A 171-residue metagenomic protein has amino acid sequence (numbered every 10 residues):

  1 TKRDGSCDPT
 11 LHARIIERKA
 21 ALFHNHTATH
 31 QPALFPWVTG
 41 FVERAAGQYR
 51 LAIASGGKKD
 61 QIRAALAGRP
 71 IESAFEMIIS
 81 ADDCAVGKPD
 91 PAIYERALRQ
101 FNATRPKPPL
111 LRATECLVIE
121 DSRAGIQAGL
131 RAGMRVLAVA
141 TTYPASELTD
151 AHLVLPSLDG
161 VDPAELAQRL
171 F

Functional and structural regions predicted by a protein language model:
T1-H26: A metal-dependent, Asp-based hydrolase signature
G5, A28-P32, C84: Alpha-helix boundary/capping and short turn/kink residues
C7-I15, A33-W37, Q61, P70-A74: Alpha-helix N-cap and coil->helix boundary residues
P9, A13, P32-F35, G56 (+3 more regions): Non-catalytic, surface-exposed connector residues within folded enzymatic/regulatory domains
R18, L22, G47-Q48, A81 (+1 more regions): Structured helix-beta-strand junction loops
A20, H24, R50, A103-P106 (+1 more regions): Generic structural signal for secondary-structure transition and capping sites
N25-I53, K59, R63: Short, acidic loop-to-helix structural element flanking the phosphoryl-transfer center in phosphate-processing enzymes
G40-E43, K59, R63-F171: Asp-based, Mg2+/Mn2+-dependent phosphohydrolase catalytic module
